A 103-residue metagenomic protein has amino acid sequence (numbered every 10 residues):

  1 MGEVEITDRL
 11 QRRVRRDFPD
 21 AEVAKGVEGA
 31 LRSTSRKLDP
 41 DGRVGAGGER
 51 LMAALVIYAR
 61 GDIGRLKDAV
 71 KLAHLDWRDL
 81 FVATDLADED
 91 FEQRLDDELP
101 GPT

Functional and structural regions predicted by a protein language model:
M1-T34: Short terminal alpha-helical segments
V14-F18, T34-S35, L55-A59, V70-A73 (+1 more regions): Generic structural signal for hydrophobic core residues of well-folded globular domains
G29-S33, D39, G48-M52, D85: Intrinsically disordered, low-complexity, repeat-rich regions that form long N- or C-terminal tails or large
T34, P40, G47, D97-T103: Hydrophobic, well-ordered secondary-structure segments that either form specific early membrane-associated helices used
D41-D76: Acidic, low-complexity, intrinsically disordered interaction modules
V70-T103: Amphipathic alpha-helical binding modules
